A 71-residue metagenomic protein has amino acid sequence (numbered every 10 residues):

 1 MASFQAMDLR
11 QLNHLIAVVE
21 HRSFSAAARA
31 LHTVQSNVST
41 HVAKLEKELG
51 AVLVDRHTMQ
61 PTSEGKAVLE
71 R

Functional and structural regions predicted by a protein language model:
M1-M7: Short, intrinsically disordered or compositionally biased N-terminal tails of bacterial proteins
D8-Q11, Q35, G65: The N-cap/first-turn positions of alpha helices within or immediately adjacent to helix-turn-helix DNA-binding domains
Q11-V18, V68: Short alpha-helical "packing" element that flanks the helix-turn-helix/winged-helix DNA-binding module
V18-H32: Short helix-boundary/capping micro-motifs
R29-A30, K47, K66: Alpha-helical residues within the helix-turn-helix
V34-N37, H41-K44: Residues within the DNA-recognition helix of helix-turn-helix
E46-S63: A short LG(V/I)-centered, amphipathic sequence patch enriched for acidic residue(s) preceding the LG motif
E64-R71: Short, solvent-exposed amphipathic helices
